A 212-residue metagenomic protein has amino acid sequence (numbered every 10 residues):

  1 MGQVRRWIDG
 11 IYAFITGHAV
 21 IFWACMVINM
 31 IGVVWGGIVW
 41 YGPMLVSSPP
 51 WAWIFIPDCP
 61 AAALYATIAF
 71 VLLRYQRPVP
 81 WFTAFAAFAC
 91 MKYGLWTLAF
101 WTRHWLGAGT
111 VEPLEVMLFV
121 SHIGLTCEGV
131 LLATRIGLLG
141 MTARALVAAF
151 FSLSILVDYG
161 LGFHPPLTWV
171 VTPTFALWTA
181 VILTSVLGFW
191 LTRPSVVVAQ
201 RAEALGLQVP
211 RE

Functional and structural regions predicted by a protein language model:
Q3-M26: N-terminal membrane topogenic signal
Y12-T16, L72-F85, T134-T142: Membrane-interface helix-boundary motifs at transmembrane edges
G32-W81: Selected alpha-helical membrane-embedding segments in polytopic membrane proteins
G36-L45, L98-G109, D158-T168: Juxtamembrane "helix-exit" motif on the non-cytosolic side of transmembrane helices
S47-I54, A108-V120, W169-L177: Non-cytosolic membrane-interface motifs at loop->transmembrane helix junctions
P60-L72, I123-T134, T179-V197: Hydrophobic cores of alpha-helical transmembrane segments in multi-pass inner/ER membrane proteins, independent
A86-L153: Membrane-proximal helix-loop-helix units in multi-pass membrane proteins
R135-E212: Terminal transmembrane helical module of multi-pass membrane proteins
